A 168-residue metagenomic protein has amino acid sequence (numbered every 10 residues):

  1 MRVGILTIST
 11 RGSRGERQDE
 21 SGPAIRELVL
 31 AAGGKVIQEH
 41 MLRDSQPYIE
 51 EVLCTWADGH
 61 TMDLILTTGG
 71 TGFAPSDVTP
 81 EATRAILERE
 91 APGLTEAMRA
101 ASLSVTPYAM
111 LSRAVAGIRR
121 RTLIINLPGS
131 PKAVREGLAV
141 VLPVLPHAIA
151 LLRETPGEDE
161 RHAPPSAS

Functional and structural regions predicted by a protein language model:
M1-S168: Non-catalytic beta/alpha edge segments that cap or flank active sites
